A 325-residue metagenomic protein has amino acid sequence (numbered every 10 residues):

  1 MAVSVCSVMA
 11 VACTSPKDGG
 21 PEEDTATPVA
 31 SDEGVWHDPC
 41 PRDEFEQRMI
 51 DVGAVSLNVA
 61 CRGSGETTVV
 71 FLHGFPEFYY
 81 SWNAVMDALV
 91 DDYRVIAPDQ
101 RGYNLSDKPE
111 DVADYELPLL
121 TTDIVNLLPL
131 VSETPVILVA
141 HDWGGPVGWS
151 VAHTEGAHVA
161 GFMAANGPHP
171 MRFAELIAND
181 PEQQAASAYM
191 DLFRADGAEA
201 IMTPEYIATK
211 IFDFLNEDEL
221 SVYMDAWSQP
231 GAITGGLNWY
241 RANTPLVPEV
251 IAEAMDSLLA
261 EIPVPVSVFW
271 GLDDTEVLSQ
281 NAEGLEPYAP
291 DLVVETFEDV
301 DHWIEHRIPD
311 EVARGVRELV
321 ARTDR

Functional and structural regions predicted by a protein language model:
M1-V11: Sec-dependent bacterial lipoprotein signal peptides
A10-E33: Ser/Thr-rich, Pro/Gly/Ala-heavy low-complexity intrinsically disordered linkers and tails of secreted extracellular
G34-R48, V55-L57, R62, I96 (+4 more regions): Flexible "cap/lid" subdomain of the alpha/beta-hydrolase fold that forms the substrate-access gate
R62-L105: Conserved HGGG/HGGXW glycine-rich cap/lid loop of the alpha/beta-hydrolase fold
H73, H141, H302: Histidine-centered active-site/metal-ligand motif
A84-V85, N281-G284, E311: A short acidic, amphipathic alpha-helical/loop segment
G231, R322-R325: Alpha/beta-hydrolase-fold serine-hydrolase catalytic core, especially in secreted/extracellular enzymes
V300-P309, A313: Catalytic histidine-centered segment of alpha/beta-hydrolase-like enzymes
